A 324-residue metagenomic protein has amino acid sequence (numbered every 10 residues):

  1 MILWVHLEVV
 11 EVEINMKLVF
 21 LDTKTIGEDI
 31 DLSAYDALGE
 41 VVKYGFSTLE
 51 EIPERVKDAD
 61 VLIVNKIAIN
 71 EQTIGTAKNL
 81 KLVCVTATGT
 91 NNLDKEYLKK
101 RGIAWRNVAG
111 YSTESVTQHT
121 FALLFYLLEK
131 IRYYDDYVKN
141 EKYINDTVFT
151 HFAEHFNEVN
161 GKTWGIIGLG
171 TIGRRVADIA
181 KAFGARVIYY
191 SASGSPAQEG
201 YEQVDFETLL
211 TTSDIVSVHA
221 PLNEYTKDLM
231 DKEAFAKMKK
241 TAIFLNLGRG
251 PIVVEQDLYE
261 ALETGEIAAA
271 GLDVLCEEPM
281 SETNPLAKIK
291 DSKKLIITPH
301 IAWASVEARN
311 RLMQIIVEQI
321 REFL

Functional and structural regions predicted by a protein language model:
I2-A59: N-terminal glycine-/charge-rich "phosphate-binding" loop or analogous flexible N-terminal tail
A37, T150-K240: Rossmann-like dinucleotide/phosphate-binding beta-alpha-beta segment
G45, T86-A87, I103-E114, S191 (+1 more regions): Short beta->alpha connector loops at strand-helix junctions that form conserved, small/polar/Pro-enriched
A59, A77, T212-S213, T241: An anion/phosphate-binding loop that grips the pyrophosphate of nucleotide cofactors and donors
I67, T88, D214, A220-L222 (+2 more regions): Short glycine-/small-residue-rich Rossmann-like dinucleotide-binding loops
A68-L80, Y97, Y225-F244: Rossmann-fold NAD(P) dinucleotide-binding segment
I103, A109-T163: Phosphate-binding beta-alpha-beta segment of Rossmann-like dinucleotide-binding domains, i.e., the NAD(P)
W105, T241-I243, L247-L324: Rossmann-like dinucleotide-binding domain for NAD(H)/NADP(H)
